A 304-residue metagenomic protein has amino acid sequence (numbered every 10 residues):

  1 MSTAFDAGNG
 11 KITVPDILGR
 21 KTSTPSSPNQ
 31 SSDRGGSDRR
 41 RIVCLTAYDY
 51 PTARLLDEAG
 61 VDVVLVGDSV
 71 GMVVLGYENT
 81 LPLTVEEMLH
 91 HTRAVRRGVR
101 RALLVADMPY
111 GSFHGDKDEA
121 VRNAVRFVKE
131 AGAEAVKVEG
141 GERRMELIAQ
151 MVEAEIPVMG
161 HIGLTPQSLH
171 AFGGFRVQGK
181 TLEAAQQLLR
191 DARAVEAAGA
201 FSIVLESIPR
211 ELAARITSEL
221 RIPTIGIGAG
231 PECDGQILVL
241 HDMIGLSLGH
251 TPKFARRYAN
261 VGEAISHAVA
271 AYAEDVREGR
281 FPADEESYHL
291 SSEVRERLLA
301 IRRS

Functional and structural regions predicted by a protein language model:
S2-P25, D33-S292, R297, I301-S304: Alpha/beta enzyme core
